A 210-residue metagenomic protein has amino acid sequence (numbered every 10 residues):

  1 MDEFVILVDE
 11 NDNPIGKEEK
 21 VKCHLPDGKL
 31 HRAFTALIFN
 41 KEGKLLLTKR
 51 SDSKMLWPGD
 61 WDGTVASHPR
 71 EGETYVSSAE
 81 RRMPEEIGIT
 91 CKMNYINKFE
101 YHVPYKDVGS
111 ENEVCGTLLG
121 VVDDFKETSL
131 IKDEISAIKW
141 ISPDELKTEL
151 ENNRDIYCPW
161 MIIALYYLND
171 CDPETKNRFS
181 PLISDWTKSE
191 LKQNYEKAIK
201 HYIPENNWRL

Functional and structural regions predicted by a protein language model:
M1-T35, F39-K41: Acidic, metal-coordinating catalytic segment for phosphate/diphosphate chemistry, firing primarily on the Nudix
N13, S77, R81, E85 (+1 more regions): Replace "anionic and nucleotidyl ligands
V21-A33, K44-R81, E85: Conserved Nudix-box catalytic region and its N-terminal flanking loop in Nudix hydrolases and closely related
A36, V65, Y95, G116-L118: A structural signal for short, well-ordered beta-strand segments
G43-L46, M93, G116: Conserved active-site beta-strand-loop modules that form the wall/rim of enzyme catalytic pockets and either contain
G59, E71, E100-T117, V121-L210: Nudix hydrolase/Nudix homology domain
T90-F99: A short coil-to-beta-strand element that immediately follows conserved catalytic motifs
